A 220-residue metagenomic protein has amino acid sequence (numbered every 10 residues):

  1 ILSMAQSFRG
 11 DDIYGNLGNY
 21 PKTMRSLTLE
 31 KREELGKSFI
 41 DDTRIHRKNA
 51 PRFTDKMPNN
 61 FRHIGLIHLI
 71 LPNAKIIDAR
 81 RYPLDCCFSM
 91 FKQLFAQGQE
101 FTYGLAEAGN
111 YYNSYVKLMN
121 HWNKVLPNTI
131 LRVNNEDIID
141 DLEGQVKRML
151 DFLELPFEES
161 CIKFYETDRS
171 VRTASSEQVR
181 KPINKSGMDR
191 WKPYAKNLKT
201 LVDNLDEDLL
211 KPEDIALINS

Functional and structural regions predicted by a protein language model:
I1-M4: Short beta-strand-centered segment that lines the nucleotide-binding/catalytic pocket of NTP-utilizing
Q6-I13: Bacterial c-di-GMP phosphodiesterase catalytic domain signature
N16-P51, M90-R132, D140-S220: PAPS-dependent sulfotransferases, especially Golgi type II membrane carbohydrate sulfotransferases
F39, M57-N60: Active-site glycine/GP-rich loop and adjacent strand/helix microenvironment that borders small-molecule binding pockets
F53-D55, K75-R80, R132-N135: Structured core elements
P58, D137-D141: Acidic, metal-coordinating catalytic cores used for nucleic-acid/nucleotide bond scission and strand-transfer chemistry
H63-I64: Long C-terminal interaction/binding lobes of large macromolecular proteins
I67-F91: Conserved phosphate-donor/acceptor-positioning beta-strand/loop module used by diverse small-molecule
